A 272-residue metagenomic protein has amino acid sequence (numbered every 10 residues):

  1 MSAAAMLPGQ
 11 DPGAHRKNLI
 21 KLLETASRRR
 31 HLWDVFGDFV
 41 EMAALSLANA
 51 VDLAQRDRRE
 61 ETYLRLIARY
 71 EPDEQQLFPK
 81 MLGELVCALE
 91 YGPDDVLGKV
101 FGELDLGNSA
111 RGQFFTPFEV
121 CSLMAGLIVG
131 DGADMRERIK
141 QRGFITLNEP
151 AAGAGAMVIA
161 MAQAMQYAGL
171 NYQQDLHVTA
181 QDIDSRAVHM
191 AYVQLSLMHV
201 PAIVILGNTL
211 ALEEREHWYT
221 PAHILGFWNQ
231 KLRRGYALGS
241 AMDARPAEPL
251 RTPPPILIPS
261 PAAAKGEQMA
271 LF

Functional and structural regions predicted by a protein language model:
S2-A151, G155-G169: Class I S-adenosyl-L-methionine
L19-L23, L176, W218, W228: Generic preference for hydrophobic/aromatic residues in regular secondary structure cores
L123-H223: Conserved S-adenosyl-L-methionine
Q194-F272: S-adenosylmethionine
